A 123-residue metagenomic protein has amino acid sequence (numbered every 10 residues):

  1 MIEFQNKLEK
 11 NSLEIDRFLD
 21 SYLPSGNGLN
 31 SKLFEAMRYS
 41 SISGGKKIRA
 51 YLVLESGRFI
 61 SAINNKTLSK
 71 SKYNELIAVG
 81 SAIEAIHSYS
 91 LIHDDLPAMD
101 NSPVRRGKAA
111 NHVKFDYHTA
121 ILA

Functional and structural regions predicted by a protein language model:
M1-F4: Non-catalytic interface/linker regions that flank or bridge core catalytic/transmembrane domains
K7-L13, L23-A123: Mg2+-dependent prenyl diphosphate-binding active-site environment of isoprenoid biosynthetic enzymes
